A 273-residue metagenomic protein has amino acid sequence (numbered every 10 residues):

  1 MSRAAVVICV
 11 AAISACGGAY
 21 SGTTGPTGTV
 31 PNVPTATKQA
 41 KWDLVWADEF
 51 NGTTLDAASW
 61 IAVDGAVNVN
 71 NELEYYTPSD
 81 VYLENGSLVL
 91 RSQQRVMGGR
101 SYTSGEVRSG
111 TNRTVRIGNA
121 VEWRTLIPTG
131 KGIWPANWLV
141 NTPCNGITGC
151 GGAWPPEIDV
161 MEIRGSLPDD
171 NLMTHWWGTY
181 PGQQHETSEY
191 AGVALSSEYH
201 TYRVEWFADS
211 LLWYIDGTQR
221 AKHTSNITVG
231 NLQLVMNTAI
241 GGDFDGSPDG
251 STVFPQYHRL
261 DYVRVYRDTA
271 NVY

Functional and structural regions predicted by a protein language model:
M1-S14: Sec-dependent bacterial lipoprotein signal peptides
C16-G18: N-terminal Sec signal peptide cleavage junction
G25-Y273: GH16 jelly-roll
